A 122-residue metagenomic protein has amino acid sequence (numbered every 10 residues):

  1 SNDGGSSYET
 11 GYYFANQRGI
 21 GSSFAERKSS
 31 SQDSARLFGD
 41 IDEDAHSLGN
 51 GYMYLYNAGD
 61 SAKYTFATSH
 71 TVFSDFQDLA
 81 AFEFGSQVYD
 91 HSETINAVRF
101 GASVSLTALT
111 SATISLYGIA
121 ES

Functional and structural regions predicted by a protein language model:
S1-S122: Surface-exposed molecular-recognition determinants
